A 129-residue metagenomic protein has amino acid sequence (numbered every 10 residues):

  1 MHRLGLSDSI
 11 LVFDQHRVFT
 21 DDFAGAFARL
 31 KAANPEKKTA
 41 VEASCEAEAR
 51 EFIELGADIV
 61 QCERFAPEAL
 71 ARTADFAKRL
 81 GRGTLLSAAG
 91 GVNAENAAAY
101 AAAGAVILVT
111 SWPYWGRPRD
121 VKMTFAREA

Functional and structural regions predicted by a protein language model:
M1-E68, L80: Glycine- and Gly-Pro-enriched alpha-helical subdomains that act as flexible, kink-prone "lid/hinge" or packing modules
R3, A88-A89, P118: Short glycine/serine/threonine-biased micro-segments
V18, N93-A94, Y114: Short, flexible micro-motifs
K38-T39, L85-S87: Short, flexible loop segments at the rims of nucleotide/cofactor-binding pockets, characterized by
E46-D58, C62-D75, R79, L86-T110: Catalytic cores of alpha/beta
R79-R82, G116: Short, charged helix-to-loop "capping" segments that act as catalytic/coupling loops
A99-A129: Flexible C-terminal active-site loop/helix
